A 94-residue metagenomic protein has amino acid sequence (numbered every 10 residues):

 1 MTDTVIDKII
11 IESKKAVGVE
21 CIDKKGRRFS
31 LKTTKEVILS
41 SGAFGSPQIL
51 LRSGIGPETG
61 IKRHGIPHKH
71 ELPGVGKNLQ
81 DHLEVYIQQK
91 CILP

Functional and structural regions predicted by a protein language model:
V5, I9-P94: Glycine-rich loop(s) and the adjacent beta-strand/alpha-helix scaffold that form part
